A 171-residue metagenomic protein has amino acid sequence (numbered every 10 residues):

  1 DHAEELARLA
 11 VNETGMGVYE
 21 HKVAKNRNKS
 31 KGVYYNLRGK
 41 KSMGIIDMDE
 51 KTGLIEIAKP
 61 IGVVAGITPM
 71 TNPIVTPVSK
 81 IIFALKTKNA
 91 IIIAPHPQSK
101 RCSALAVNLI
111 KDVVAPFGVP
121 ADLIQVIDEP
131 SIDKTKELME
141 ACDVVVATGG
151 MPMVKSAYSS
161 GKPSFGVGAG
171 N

Functional and structural regions predicted by a protein language model:
D1-I55: N-terminal Rossmann-like NAD(P)+-binding subdomain of aldehyde/semialdehyde dehydrogenases
R8, V75, A104, K136 (+1 more regions): Alpha-helical elements of the RecA-like P-loop NTPase motor core of helicases
Y19, G66-P69, V146-A147: Redox-cofactor binding/interface segments in oxidoreductases and associated redox assembly factors
S42-V113, G161-K162: Conserved small-residue-rich beta-alpha loop and adjacent elements that most often cradle the phosphate/pyrophosphate
V63, V126-N171: Conserved NAD(P)+-binding/catalytic subdomain of aldehyde/semialdehyde dehydrogenases
T68, I92-R101, D122-Q125, A141-V144 (+1 more regions): Flexible, glycine/proline-enriched loop segments at strand-loop-helix junctions that form or flank small-ligand binding
D112-V126: A glycine-rich helix N-cap at a beta->alpha junction
